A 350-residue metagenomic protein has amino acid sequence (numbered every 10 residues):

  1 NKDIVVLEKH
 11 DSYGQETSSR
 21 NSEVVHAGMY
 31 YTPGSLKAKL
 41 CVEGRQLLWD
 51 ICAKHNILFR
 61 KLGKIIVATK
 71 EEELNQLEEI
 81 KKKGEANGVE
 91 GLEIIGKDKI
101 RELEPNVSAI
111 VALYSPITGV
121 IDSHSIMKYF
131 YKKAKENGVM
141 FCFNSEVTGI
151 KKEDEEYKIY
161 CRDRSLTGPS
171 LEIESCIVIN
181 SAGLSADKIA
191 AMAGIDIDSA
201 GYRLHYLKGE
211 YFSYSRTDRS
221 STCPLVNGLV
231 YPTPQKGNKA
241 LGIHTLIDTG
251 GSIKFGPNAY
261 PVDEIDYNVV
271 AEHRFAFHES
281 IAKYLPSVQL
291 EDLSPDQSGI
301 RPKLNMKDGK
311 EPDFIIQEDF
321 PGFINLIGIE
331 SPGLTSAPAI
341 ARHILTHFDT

Functional and structural regions predicted by a protein language model:
K2-R20: Glycine-rich FAD pyrophosphate-binding loop
E8, K61, G96-K97, F143-S145 (+2 more regions): Short loop/edge segments at beta-strand edges and connector loops that shape dinucleotide/nucleotide cofactor-binding
E23-K99, L103, A109, I243: Dinucleotide-binding Rossmann-like beta1-alpha1 core, especially the glycine-rich loop that anchors the ADP
V25, I57-F59, I177, A182-P321: Active-site substrate-recognition segment that forms the wall of the catalytic cavity or substrate channel
Y30, T118-V120, K236, F323-A337: Glycine-rich phosphate/pyrophosphate-binding beta-alpha loops
T32-E43, V67-Q76, Y114-K135, C142 (+2 more regions): Short beta-strand to alpha-helix junction loop
L113-I177, P338: Helical element adjacent to the flavin cofactor pocket in flavoenzyme catalytic cores
A337-T350: Internal hydrophobic alpha-helix adjacent to the cofactor/substrate pocket in enzyme cavities
